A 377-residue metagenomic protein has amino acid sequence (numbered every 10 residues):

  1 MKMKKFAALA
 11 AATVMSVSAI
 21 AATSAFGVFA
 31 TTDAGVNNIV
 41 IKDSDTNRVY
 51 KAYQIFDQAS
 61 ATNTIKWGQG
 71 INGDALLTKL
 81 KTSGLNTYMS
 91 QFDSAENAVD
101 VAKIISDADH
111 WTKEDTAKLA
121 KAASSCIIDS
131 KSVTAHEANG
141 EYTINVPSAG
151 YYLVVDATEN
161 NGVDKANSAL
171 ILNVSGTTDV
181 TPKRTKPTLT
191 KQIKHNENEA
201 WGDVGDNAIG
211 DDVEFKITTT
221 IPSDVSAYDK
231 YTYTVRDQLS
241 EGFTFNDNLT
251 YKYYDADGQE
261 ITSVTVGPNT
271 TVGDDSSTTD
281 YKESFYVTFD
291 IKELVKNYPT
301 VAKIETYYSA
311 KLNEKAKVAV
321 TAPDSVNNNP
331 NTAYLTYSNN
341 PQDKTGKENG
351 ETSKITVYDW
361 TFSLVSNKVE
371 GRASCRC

Functional and structural regions predicted by a protein language model:
M1-A10: Bacterial Sec-dependent N-terminal signal peptides
K5, S18-D45, S168-A227, R236 (+2 more regions): Serine/threonine-rich, low-complexity linker/repeat segments that form flexible spacers/stalks
A12-S18: Bacterial N-terminal signal peptides
S44-G84, T218-Y253: Low-complexity, serine/threonine/proline/glycine-rich extracellular segments that form mucin-like
S44-T46, S148-A149, L153-V174, I217 (+2 more regions): Serine/threonine-enriched low-complexity regions used as flexible
V49-D57, I127, E141-N145, A149-N173 (+8 more regions): Ordered hydrophobic segments in well-structured contexts
T87-T158, A256-K311: Extracellular adhesion/glycan-binding regions together with long Ser/Thr- and acidic-residue-rich low-complexity tracts
A200-G202, N246, D257-G267, D343-K344: Surface-exposed loop/edge segments in extracytoplasmic proteins
